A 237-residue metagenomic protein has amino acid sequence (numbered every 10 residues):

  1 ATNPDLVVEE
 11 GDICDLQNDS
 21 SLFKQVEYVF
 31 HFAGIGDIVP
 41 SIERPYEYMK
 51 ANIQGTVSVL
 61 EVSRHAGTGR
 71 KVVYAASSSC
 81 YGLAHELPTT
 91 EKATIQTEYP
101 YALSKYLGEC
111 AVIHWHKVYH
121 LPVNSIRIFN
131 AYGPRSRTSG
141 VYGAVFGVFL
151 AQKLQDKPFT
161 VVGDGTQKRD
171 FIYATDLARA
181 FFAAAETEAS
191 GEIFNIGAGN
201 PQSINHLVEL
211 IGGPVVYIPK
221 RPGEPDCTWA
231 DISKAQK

Functional and structural regions predicted by a protein language model:
A1-A131, T175: N-terminal Rossmann-like NAD(P)+-binding domain of SDR-like oxidoreductases, especially those catalyzing
A1-P4, G11-C14, L154-K237: C-terminal substrate-binding subdomain of Rossmann-fold SDR/epimerase-dehydratase oxidoreductases
S21-L22, V62, Q152, A180 (+1 more regions): CheY-like receiver
A33, S63, G67, Y119 (+4 more regions): A general structural signal marking secondary-structure boundaries and capping sites
P40-S41, K92-T94, L121-V123, R127-T138 (+2 more regions): A conserved pocket-lining segment of Rossmann-fold NAD(P)-dependent short-chain dehydrogenase/reductase
L83-H85, P134-R137, D226, K234: Short beta-loop-alpha junction of Rossmann-like oxidoreductase domains
L107, A111, W115, V145 (+3 more regions): Hydrophobic alpha-helix immediately C-terminal to the catalytic Tyr-X-X-X-Lys motif of short-chain
